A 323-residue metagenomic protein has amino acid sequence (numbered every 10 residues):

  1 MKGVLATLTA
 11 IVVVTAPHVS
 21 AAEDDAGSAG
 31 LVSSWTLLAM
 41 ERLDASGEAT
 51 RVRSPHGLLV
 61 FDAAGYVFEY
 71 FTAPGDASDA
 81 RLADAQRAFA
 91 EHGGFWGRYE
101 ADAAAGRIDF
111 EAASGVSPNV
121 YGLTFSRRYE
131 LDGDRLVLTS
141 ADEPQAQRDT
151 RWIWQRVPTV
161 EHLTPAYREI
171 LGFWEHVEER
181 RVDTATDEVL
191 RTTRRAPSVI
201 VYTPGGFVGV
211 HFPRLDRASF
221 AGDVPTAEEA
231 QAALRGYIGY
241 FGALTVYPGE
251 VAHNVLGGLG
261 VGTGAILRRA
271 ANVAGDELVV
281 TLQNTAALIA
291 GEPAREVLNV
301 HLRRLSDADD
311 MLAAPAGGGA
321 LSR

Functional and structural regions predicted by a protein language model:
M1-V4: Positively charged n-region of N-terminal signal peptides that target proteins for export
A6-A16: Bacterial N-terminal signal peptides
A21-R323: Lipid interaction determinants
